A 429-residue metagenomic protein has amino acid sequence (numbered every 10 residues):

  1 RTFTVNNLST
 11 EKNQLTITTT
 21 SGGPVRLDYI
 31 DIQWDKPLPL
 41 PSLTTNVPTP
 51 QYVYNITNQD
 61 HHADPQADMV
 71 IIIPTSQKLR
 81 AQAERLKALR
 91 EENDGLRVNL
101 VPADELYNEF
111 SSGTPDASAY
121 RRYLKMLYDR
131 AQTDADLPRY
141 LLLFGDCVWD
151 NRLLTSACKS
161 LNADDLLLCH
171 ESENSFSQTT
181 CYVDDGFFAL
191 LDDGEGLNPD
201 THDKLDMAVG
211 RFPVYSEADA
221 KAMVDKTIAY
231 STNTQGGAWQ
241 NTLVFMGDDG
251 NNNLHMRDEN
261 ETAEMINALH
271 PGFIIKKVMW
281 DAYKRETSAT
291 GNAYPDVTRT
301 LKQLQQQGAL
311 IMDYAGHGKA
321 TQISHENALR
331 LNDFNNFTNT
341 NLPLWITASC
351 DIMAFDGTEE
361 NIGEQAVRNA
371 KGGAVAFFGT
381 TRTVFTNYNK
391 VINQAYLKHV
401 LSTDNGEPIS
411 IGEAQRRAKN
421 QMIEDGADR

Functional and structural regions predicted by a protein language model:
R1-R429: Cysteine-dependent hydrolase recognition
